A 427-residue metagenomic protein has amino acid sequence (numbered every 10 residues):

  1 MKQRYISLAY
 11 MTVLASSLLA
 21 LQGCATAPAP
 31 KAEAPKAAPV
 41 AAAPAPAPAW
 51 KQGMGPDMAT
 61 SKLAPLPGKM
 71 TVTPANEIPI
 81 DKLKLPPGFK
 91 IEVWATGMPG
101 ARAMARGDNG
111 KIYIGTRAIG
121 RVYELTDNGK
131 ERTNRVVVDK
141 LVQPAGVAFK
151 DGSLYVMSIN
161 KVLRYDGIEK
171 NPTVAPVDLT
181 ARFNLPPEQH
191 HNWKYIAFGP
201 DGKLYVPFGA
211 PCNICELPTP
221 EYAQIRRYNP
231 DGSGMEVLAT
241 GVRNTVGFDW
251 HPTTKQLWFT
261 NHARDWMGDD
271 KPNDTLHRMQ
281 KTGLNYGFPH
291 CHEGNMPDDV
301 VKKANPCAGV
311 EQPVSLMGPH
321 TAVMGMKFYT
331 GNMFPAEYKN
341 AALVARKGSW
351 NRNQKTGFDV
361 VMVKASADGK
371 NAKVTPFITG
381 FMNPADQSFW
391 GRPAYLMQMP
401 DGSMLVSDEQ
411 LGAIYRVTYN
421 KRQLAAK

Functional and structural regions predicted by a protein language model:
A20-G23: C-terminal motif of bacterial Sec signal peptides marking the signal peptidase cleavage site
A25-A27: Bacterial signal peptide processing site
A43-P86, W193, A210-N213, Y228-S233 (+5 more regions): Beta-propeller domain segments
K90, G100, D108, A118 (+12 more regions): Beta-rich catalytic cores
V93-M98, V136-L141, L179-E188, V237-G241 (+3 more regions): Surface loop/turn motifs at the tips and blade-to-blade linkers of beta-strand repeat domains
R106-N109, F149-G152, F198-D201, H251-T254 (+2 more regions): Residue-level detector of Asp-centered blade-edge/turn motifs that repeat once per structural unit in beta-propeller
K111-G115, S153-V156, K203-P207, Q256-T260 (+4 more regions): Conserved beta-propeller blade signature
N134, Q143, A148, N160-G199 (+3 more regions): Asp-box/WD-like beta-propeller blade repeats and closely related beta-sheet repeat scaffolds
